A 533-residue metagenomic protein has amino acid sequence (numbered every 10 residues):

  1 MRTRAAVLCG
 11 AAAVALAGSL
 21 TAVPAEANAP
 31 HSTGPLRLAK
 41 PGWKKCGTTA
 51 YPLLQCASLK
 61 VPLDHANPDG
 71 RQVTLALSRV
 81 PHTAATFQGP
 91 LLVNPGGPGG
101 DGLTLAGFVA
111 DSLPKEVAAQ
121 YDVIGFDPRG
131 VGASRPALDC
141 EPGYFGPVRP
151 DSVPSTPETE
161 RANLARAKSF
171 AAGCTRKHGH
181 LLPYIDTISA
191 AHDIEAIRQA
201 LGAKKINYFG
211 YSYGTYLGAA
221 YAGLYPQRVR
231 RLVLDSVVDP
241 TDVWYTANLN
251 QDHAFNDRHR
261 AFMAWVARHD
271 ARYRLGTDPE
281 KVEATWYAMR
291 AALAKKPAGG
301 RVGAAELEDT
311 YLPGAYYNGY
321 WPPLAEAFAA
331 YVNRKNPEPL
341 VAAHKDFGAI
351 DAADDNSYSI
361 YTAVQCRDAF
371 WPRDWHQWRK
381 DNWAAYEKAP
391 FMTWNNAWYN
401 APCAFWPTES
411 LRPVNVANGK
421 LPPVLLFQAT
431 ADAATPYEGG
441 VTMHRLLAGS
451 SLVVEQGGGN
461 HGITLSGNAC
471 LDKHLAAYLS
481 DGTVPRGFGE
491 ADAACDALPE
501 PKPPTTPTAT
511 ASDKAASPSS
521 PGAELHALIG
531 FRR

Functional and structural regions predicted by a protein language model:
R2-G10, T21-P157, E280-E283, F405 (+2 more regions): Catalytic-loop region of hydrolases
D101, H192, G210-A222: Glycine-rich nucleophile elbow surrounding the catalytic serine of serine-hydrolase chemistry
D139-D151, A222-K281, E326-D351: A catalytic-pocket lid/entrance helix-loop region that shapes and gates access to the active site across common
L201-Y213: Alpha/beta-hydrolase fold nucleophile elbow
K281-L421, G467, K473, E490 (+3 more regions): Alpha/beta-hydrolase fold active-site neighborhood
K420, L425-Q428, D432: Short beta-strand/loop motif that positions the catalytic acidic residue of the alpha/beta-hydrolase fold
A433-E438: Conserved alpha/beta-hydrolase "acid-adjacent" motif
Q456-I463: Histidine-bearing beta->alpha loop at or near hydrolase active sites
